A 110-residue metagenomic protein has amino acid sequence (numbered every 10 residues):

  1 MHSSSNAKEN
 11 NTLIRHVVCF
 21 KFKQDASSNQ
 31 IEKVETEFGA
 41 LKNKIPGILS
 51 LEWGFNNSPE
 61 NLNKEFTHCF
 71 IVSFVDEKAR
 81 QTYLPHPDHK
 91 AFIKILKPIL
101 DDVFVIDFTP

Functional and structural regions predicted by a protein language model:
M1-T67, V75-T82, T109-P110: Short S/T/G/P-rich N-terminal loop/turn motif that feeds into the first structured element of a domain
E77-K97: C-terminal structural segments of small proteins and small subunits
I99-D101: C-terminal partner/receptor-binding element of secreted or periplasmic proteins
